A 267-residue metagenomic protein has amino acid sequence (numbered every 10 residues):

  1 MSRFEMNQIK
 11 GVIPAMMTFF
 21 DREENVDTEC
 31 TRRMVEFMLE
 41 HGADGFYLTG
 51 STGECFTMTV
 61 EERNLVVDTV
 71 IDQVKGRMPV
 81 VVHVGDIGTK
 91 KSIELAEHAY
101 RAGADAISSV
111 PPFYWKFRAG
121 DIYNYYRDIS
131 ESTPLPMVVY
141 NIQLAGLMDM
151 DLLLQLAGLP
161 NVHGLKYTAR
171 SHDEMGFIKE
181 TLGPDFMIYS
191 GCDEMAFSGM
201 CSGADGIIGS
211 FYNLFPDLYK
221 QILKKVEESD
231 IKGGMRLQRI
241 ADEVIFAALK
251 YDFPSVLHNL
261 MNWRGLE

Functional and structural regions predicted by a protein language model:
S2-P14, F19-L147: Active-site beta->alpha loop and helix N-cap motifs at the rims of alpha/beta catalytic domains
I71, D242-F246, H258: Structural signal for well-ordered, non-membrane alpha-helices
R77-M78, P136, H163, D185 (+1 more regions): Secondary-structure boundary/capping positions in well-ordered alpha/beta enzyme cores
D128-S132, Q143-Y251: Catalytic alpha/beta core domains of metabolic enzymes, predominantly
K250-S255, M261: C-terminal substrate-binding/catalytic lobe of Rossmann-fold NAD(P)-dependent oxidoreductases
F253, L266-E267: Interdomain hinge/lid region at the active-site interface of Rossmann-like NAD(P)-dependent oxidoreductases
L260-L266: An extracytoplasmic/periplasmic, membrane-proximal ligand-sensing/linker region
